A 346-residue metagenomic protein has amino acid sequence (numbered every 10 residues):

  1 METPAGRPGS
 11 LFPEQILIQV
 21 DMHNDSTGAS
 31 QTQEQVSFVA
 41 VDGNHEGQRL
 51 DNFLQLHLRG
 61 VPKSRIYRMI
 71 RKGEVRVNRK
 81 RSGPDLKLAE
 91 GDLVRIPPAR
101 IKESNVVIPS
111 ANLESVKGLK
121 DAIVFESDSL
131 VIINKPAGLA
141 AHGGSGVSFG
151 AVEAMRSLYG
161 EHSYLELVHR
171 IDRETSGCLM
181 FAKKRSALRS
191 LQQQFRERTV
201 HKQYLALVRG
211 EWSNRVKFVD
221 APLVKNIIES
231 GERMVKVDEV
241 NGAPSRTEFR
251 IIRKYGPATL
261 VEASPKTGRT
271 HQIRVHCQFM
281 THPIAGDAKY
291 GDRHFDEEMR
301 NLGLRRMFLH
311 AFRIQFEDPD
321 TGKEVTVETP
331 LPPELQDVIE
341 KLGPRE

Functional and structural regions predicted by a protein language model:
E2-E346: RNA pseudouridine synthases
